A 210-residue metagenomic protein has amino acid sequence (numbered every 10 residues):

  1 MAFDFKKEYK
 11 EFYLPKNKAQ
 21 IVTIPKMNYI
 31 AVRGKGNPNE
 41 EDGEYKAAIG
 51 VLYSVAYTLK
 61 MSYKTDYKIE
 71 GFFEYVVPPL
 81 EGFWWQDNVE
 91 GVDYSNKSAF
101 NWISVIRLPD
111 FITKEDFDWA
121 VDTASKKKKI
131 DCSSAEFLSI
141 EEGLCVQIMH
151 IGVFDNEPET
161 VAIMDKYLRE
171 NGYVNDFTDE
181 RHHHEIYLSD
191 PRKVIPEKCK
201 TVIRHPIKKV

Functional and structural regions predicted by a protein language model:
M1-V210: A solvent-exposed interaction/effector surface
